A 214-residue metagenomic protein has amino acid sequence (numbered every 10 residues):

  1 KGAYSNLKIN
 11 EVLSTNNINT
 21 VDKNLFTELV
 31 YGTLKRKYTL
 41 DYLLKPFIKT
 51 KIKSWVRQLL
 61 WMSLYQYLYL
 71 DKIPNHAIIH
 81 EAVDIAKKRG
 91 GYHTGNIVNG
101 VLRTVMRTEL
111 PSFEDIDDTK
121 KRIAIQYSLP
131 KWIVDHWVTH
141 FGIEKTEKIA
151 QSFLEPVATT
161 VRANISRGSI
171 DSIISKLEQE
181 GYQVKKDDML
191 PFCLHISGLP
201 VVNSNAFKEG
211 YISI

Functional and structural regions predicted by a protein language model:
K1-N205: Class I Rossmann-like S-adenosyl-L-methionine
E209-I214: Conserved SAM-binding loop and adjacent beta-strand
